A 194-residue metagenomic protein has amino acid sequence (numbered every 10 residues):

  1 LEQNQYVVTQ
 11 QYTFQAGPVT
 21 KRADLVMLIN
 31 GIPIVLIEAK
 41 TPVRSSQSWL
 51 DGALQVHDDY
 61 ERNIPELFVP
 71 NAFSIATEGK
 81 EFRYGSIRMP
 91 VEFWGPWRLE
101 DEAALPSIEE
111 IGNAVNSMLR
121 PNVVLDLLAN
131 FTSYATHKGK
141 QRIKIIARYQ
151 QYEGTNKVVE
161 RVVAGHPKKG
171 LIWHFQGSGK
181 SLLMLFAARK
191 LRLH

Functional and structural regions predicted by a protein language model:
L1-H194: ATP-dependent helicase/translocase motor core
